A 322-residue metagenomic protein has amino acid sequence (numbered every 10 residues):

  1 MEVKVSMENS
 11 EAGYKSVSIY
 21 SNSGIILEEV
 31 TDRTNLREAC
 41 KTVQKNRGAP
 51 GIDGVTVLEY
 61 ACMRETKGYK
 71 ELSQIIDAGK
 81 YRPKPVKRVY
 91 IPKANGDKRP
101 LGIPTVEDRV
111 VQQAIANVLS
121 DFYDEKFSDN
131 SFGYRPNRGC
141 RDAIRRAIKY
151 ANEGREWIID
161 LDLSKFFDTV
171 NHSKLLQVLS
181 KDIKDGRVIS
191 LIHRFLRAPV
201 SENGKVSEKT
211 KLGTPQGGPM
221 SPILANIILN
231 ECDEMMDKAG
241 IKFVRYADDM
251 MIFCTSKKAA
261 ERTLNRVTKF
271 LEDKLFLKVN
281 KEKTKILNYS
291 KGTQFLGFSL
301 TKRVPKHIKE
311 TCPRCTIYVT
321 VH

Functional and structural regions predicted by a protein language model:
M1-M63, Y69: Non-catalytic, polymerase-adjacent accessory regions of viral genome-replication enzymes
A39-V43, A114, L191-L196: Short alpha-helical scaffolding segments that buttress acidic/His motifs in well-ordered protein cores
G68-E71, I75-Y90, A94, K126-G292: Conserved polymerase palm-domain catalytic core
V86, T105-R109, D121: Acidic, glycine-rich two-metal-ion catalytic cores of nucleic acid-processing enzymes
P100-L101, T105, K309-C312: Conserved phosphate-binding loops in nucleotide/dinucleotide-binding enzymes
E107, V111, A116, L176: Duplex nucleic acid-engaging cores and interfaces of nucleic-acid transaction enzymes
Q113, N117-N130: Electropositive, glycine- and tryptophan-enriched low-complexity nucleic-acid-binding patches
R197, K274-H322: A conserved non-catalytic segment of reverse transcriptases and RNA-directed RNA polymerases corresponding to the late
